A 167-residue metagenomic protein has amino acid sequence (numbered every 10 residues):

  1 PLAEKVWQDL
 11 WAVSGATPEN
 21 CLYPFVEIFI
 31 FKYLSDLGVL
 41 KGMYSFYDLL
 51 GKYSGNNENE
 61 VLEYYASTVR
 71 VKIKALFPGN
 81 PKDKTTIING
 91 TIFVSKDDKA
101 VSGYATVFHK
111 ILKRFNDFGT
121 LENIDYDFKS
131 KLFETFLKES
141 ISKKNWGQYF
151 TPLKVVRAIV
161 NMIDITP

Functional and structural regions predicted by a protein language model:
P1-K41, S45-F46: Accessory nucleic-acid engagement/destabilization modules that flank
E4, E19-I28, H109, Y126 (+4 more regions): Non-catalytic, well-ordered alpha-helical scaffold segments
V13-S14, D117-F118, K144: Residue-level detector of alpha-helix boundaries and kinks
T17-L22, K41, Y65, I124 (+1 more regions): Short, surface-exposed helix-loop/turn micro-motifs enriched in polar/charged residues
I30, L37-E139: Long recognition/docking surfaces used for binding and targeting
A100, N145-G147: N-terminal core-binding DNA-recognition domain of tyrosine site-specific recombinases/integrases
T135-K143, M162, T166: A short secondary-structure junction motif
Q148-P167: Conserved S-adenosyl-L-methionine
